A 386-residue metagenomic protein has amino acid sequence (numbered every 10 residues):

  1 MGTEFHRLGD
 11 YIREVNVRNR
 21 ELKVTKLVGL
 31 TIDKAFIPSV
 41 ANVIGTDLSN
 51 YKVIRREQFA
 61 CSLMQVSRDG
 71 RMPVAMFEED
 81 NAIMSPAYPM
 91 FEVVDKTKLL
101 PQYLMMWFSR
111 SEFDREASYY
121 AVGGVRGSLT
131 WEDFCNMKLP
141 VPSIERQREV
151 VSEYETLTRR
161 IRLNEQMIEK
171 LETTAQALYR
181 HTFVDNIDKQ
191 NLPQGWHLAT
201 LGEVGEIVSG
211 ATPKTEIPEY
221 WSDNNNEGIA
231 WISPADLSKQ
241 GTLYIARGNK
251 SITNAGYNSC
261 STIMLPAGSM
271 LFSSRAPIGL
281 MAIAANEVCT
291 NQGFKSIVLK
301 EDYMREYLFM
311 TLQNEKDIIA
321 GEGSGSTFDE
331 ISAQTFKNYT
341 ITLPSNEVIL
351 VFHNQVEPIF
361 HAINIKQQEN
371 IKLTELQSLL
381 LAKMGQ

Functional and structural regions predicted by a protein language model:
M1-N19, N136, P140-T215, T342 (+1 more regions): Non-catalytic DNA-recognition/assembly elements of restriction-modification systems
M1-N50, L63-M64, R68-G70, Q194-L243 (+1 more regions): Low-complexity, Lys/Gly-biased intrinsically disordered segments
R56, A60-S111, S233-A235, N249-E315 (+2 more regions): A short beta-sheet element
A82-A87, V122-V151, S274, V288-K295 (+1 more regions): A short glycine-rich beta-alpha junction/loop motif
M105, S109-Y119, K138-P142: Well-ordered mid-protein domain cores that form the structural environment of catalytic cofactors
M281-I283, R305-Y307, I319-G321, V348-H353 (+1 more regions): Extended hydrophobic-aromatic, low-complexity segments
